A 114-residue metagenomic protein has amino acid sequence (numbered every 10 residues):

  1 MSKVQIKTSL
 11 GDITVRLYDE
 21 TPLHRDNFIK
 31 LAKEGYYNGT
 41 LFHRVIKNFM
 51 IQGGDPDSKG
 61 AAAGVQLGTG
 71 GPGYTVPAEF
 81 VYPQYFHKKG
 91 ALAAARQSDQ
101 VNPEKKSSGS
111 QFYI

Functional and structural regions predicted by a protein language model:
M1-I114: Cyclophilin-like peptidyl-prolyl cis-trans isomerases
